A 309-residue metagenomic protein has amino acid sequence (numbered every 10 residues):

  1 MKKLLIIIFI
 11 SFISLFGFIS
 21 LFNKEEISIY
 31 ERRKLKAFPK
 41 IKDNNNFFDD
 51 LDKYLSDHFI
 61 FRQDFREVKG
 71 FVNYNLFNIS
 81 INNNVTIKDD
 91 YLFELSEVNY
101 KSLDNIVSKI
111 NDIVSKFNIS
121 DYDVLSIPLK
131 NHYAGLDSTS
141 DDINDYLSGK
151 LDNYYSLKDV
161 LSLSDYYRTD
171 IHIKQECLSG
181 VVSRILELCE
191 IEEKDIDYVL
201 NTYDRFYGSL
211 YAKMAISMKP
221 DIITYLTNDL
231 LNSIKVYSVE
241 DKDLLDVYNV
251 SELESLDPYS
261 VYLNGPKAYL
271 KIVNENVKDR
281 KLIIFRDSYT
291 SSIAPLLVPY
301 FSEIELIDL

Functional and structural regions predicted by a protein language model:
M1-L309: Extracellular glycan-modifying ectodomains
